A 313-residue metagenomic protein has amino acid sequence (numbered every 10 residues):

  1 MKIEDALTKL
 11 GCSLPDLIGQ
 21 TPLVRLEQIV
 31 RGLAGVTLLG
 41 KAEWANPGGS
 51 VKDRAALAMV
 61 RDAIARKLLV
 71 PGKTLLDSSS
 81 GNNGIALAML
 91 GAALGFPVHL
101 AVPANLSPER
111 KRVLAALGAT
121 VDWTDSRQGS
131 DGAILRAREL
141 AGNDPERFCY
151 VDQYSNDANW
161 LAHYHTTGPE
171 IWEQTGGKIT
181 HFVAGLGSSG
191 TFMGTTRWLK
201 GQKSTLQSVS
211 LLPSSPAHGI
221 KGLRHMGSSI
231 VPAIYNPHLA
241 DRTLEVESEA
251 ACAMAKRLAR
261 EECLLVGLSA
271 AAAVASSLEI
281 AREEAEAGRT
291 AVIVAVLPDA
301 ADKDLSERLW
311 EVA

Functional and structural regions predicted by a protein language model:
M1-A313: PLP-dependent amino-acid enzyme catalytic core
